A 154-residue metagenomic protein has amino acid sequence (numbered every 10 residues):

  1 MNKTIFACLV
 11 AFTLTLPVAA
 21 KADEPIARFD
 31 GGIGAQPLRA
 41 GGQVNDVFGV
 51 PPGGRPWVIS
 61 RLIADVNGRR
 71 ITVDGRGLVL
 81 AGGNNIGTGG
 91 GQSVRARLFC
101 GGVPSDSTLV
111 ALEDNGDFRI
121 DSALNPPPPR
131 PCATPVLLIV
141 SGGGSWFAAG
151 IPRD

Functional and structural regions predicted by a protein language model:
M1-A7: Bacterial N-terminal signal peptides that target proteins for export
A7-T15: Bacterial N-terminal signal peptides
A22-N67: Transition segment at domain starts
G77-G87: Short amphipathic, basic-aromatic surface patches that mediate peripheral association with negatively charged
G77-V79, C100-G102, L124: A mature extracytoplasmic/lumenal domain signature
I86-V94: Short coil-to-beta strand junction motifs in C2/discoidin
R95-F99: Beta-strand signatures of extracellular beta-sandwich domains
P104-D154: Helix-rich interaction surfaces within compact, conserved domain-sized segments that mediate assembly or partner
